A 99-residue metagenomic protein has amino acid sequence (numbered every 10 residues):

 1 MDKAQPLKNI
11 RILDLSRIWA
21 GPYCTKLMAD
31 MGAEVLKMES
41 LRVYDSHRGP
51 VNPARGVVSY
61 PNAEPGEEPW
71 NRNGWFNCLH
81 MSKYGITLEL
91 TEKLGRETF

Functional and structural regions predicted by a protein language model:
M1-F99: N-terminal helix-loop segment corresponding to the beta1-alpha1 unit of nucleotide/adenylate-binding folds
